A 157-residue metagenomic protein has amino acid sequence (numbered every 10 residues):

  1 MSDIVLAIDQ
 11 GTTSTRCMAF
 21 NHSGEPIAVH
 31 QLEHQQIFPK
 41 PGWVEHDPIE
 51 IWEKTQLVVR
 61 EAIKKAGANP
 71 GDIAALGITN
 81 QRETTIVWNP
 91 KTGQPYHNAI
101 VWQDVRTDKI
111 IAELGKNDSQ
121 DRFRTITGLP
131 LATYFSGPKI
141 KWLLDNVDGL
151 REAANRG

Functional and structural regions predicted by a protein language model:
M1-H97, K109, T125: N-terminal glycine/serine-rich phosphate-binding loop of ATP-dependent small-molecule kinases, especially carbohydrate
S2, Q10-T12, S23, K91 (+2 more regions): Gly/Ser/Thr-rich active-site cleft segment
V59, I111, Q120, I140: Generic structural marker for isolated residues within well-ordered, non-membrane alpha-helices of soluble domains
R60, K64, K116, D145-E152: Generic secondary-structure signature for well-ordered alpha-helical cores
A66, D118, R156-G157: Short glycine-centered helix-capping/turn motifs at secondary-structure transition points
I100-N117: Short alpha-helix plus adjacent loop in nuclease-associated cores
